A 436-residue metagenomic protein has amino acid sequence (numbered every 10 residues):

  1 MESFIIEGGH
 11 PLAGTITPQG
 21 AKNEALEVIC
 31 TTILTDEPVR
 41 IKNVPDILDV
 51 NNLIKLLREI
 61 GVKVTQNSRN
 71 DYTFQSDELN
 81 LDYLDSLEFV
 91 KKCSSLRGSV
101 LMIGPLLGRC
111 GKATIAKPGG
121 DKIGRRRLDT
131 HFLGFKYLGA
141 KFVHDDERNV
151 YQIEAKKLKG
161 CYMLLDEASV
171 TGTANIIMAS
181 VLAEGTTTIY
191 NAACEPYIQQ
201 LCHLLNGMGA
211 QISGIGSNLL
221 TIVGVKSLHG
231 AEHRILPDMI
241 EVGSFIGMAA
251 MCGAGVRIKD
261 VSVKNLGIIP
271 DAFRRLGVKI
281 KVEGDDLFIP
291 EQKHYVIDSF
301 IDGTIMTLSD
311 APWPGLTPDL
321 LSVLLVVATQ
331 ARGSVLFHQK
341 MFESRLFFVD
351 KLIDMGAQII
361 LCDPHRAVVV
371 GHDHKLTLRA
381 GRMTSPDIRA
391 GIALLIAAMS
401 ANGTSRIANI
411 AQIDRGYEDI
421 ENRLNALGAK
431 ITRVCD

Functional and structural regions predicted by a protein language model:
M1-D436: Short, structured segments at the rim of ligand-binding sites
